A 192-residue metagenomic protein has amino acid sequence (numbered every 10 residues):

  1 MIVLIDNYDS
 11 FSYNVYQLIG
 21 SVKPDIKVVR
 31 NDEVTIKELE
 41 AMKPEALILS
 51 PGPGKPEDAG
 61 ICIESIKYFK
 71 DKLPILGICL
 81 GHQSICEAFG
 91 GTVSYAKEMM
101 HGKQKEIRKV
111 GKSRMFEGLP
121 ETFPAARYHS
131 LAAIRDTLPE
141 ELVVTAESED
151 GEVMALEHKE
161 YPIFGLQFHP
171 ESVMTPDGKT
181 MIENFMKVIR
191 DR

Functional and structural regions predicted by a protein language model:
M1-V3: Extreme N-terminal starter segment of soluble prokaryotic enzymes
Y16-D25: Two-component/phosphorelay signaling modules centered on CheY-like receiver
D25-V34: A short beta-strand-loop structural module common to alpha/beta enzyme folds
T35-K43: Short amphipathic alpha-helix with an adjacent loop that forms part of the alpha/beta core around
P44-G118, I182-N184: Cysteine-nucleophile active-site neighborhood
C79, H129, H169: Histidine-centered divalent metal-coordination motifs
S113-E160: Catalytic beta-strand/loop cores that center a nucleophilic Ser/Cys/Thr and support acyl-enzyme chemistry
V173-R192: Acyltransferase
